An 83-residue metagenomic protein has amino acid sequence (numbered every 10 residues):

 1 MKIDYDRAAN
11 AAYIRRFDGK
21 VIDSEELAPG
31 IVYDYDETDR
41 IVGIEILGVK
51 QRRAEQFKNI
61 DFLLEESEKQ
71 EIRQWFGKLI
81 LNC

Functional and structural regions predicted by a protein language model:
M1-C83: Small, basic N-terminal interaction modules of short regulatory proteins
